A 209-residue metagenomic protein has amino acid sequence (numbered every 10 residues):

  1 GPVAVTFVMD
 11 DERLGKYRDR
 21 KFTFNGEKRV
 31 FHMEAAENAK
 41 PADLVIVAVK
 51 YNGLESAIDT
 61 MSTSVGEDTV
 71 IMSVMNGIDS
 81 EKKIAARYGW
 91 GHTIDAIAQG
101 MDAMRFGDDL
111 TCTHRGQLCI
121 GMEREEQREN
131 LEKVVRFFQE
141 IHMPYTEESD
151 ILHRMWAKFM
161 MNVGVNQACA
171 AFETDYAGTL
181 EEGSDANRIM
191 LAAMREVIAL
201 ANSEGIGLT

Functional and structural regions predicted by a protein language model:
P2-A42: Conserved N-terminal Rossmann-fold NAD(P) cofactor-binding segment
F7-V8, V47-A48, V74, G121 (+2 more regions): Active-site-adjacent beta-strand anchor residues
M9-D11, E37-A39, M75, I97 (+3 more regions): Residues at the C-termini of beta-strands that transition into short coil/loop
R13, G100, H153: Positions that flank functional sites
R13, G53-L54, S80, E126-N130: Short phosphate-engaging motifs
K16, T63-S64, R87-H92, G107 (+1 more regions): Internal alpha-helical scaffold of NAD(P)-dependent oxidoreductase catalytic cores
N25-D109: Rossmann-like NAD(P)(H) cofactor-binding subdomain of soluble oxidoreductases
